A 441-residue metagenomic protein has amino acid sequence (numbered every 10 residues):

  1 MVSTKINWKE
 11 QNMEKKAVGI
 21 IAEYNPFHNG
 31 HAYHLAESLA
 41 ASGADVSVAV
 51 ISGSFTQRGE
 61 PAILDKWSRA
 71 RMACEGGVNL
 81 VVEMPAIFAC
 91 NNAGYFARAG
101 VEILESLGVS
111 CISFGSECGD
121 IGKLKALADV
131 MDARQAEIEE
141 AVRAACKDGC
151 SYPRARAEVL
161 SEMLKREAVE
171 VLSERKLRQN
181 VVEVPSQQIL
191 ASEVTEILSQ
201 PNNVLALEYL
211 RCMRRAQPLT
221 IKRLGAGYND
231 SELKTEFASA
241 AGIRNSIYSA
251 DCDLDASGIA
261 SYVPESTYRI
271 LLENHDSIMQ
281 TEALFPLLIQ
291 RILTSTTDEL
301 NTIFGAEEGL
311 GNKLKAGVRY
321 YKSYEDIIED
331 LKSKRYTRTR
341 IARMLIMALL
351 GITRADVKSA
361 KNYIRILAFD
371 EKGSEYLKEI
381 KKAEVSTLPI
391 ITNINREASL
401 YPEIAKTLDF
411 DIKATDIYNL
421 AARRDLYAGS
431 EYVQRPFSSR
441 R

Functional and structural regions predicted by a protein language model:
I6-W8, A191: Serine/threonine-rich, low-complexity intrinsically disordered segments
K9, M13-R69: N-terminal catalytic cores of NTP/NDP-binding nucleotidyl/phosphoryl-transfer enzymes
L39-A40, C74, V101-E105: Non-catalytic positions within long, well-ordered alpha-helices that form the structural scaffold/packing of enzyme
R71-P85: A glycine-rich helix N-cap at a beta->alpha junction
M84-R441: Active-site cores that bind ATP or allylic diphosphates and position pyrophosphate for catalysis
